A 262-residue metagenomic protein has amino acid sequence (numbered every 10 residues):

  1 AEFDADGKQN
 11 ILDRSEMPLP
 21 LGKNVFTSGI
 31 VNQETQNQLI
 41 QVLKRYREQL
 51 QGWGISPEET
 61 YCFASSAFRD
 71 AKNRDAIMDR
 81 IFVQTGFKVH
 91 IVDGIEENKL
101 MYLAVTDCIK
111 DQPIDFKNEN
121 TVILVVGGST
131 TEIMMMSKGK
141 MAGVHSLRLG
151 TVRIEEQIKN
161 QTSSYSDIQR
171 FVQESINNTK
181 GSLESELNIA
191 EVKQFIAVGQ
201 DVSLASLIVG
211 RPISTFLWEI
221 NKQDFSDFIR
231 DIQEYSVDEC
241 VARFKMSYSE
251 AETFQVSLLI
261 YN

Functional and structural regions predicted by a protein language model:
F3-A5, P20, N24-P57, A67-N120 (+1 more regions): Helical "lid/coupling" subdomains associated with nucleotide-phosphate turnover
Q9-L19: N-terminal glycine-rich anion-binding loops that anchor highly charged ligand groups
I123-V125: Replace "in large, NTP-powered and nucleic-acid-processing enzymes" with "in large, NTP-powered factors and other
G127-T130: Active-site-adjacent helix-turn-beta-strand microarchitecture at beta-sheet edges that either contains or buttresses
